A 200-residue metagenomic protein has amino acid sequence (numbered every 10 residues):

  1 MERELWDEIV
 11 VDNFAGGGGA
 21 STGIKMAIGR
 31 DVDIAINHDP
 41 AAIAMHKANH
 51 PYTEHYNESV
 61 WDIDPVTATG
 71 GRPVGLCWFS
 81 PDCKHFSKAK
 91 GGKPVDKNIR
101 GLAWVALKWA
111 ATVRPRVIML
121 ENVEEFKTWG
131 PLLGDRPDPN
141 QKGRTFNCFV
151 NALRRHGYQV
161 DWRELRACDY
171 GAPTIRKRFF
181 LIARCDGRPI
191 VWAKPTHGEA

Functional and structural regions predicted by a protein language model:
M1-E8: Class I SAM-dependent methyltransferase Rossmann-like catalytic core, especially the SAM/SAH-binding loop
E4, K47, E54, T67-A68 (+1 more regions): A general structural signal for stabilizing positions within well-ordered secondary structure
W6, G29-D31, Y158, K177: Residue-level signal for beta-strand positions within conserved beta-sheet cores that form or flank
E8-D62: SAM cofactor-binding core of SAM-dependent methyltransferases, primarily the Rossmann-like beta-alpha-beta module
V10, A35, W78, M119-L120: Generic enzyme active-site microenvironment
A15-G16, F79-C83: Glycine-rich His-Gly loop
A35, E54-Y56, L76-S80, S87: Short, conserved beta-strand segments within well-ordered enzyme catalytic domains that often line or immediately flank
I63-L76, C83-A200: Class I S-adenosyl-L-methionine
